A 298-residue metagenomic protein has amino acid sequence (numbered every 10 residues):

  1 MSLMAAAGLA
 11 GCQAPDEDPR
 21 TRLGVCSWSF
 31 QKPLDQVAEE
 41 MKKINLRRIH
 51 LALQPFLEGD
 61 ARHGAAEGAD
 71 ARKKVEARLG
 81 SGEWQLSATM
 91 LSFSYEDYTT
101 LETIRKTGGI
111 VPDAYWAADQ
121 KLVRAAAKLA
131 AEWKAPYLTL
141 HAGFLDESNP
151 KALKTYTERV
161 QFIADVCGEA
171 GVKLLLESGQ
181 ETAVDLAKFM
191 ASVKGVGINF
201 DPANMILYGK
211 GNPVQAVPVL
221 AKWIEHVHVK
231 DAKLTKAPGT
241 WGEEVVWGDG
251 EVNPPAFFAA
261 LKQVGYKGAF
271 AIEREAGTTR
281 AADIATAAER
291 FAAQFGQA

Functional and structural regions predicted by a protein language model:
A6-G8, Q13, Y95-G197: Active-site acidic/histidine proton-transfer and metal-coordination neighborhood in alpha/beta enzyme cores
G11-K32, Q36-E40: C-terminal segment of N-terminal export signals and the immediately downstream linker at the start of the mature
V25, M41, I49, A130 (+5 more regions): Conserved, mostly hydrophobic/aromatic
Q31-M41, Y115-L129, G209-V217, P254: Short, acidic/polar
Q36-P55, W133-K134: Catalytic domains of carbohydrate-active enzymes, especially glycoside hydrolases
R48-I49, T157-E251: Acidic/histidine-rich catalytic cores of soluble enzymes
H50, A88-M90, T139, N199 (+2 more regions): Conserved beta-strand positions in the central sheet of alpha/beta enzyme cores
H50-G80, A142-S148: Glycine-rich, proline-tolerant flexible connector loops at the mouths of alpha/beta enzymes
